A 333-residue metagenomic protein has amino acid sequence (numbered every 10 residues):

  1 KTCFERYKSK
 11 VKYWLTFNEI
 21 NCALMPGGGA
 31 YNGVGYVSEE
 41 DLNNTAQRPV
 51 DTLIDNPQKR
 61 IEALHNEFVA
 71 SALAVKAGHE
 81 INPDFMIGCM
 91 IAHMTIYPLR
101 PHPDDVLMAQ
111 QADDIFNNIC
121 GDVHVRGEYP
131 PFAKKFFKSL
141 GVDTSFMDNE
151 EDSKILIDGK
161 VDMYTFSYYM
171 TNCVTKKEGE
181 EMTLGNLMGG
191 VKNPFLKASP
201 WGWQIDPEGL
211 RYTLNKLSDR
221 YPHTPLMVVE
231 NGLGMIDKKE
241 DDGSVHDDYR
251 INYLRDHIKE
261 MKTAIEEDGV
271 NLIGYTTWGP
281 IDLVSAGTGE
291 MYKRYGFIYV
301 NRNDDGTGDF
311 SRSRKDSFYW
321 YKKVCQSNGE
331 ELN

Functional and structural regions predicted by a protein language model:
K1-N333: Active-site region of glycoside hydrolase catalytic domains
